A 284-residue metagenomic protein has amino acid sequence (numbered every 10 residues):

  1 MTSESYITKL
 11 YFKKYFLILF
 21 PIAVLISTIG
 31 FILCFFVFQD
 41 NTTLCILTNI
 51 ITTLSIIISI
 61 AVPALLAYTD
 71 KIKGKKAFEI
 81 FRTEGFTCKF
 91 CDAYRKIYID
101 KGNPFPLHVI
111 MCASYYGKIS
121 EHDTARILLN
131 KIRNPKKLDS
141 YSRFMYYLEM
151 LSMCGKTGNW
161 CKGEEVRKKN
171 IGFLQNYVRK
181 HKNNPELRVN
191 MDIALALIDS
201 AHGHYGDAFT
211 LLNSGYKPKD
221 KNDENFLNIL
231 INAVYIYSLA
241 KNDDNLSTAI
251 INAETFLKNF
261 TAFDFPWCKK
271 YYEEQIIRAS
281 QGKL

Functional and structural regions predicted by a protein language model:
T2-V24: Juxtamembrane interface helix immediately N-terminal to a transmembrane segment
Y6-T8, F38, I57-F86: Transmembrane-cytosolic junction motif
I32, Q39-I57: Hydrophobic alpha-helical transmembrane segments
K75-K76, L107-Y115, S142-M153, L187-A201 (+2 more regions): "A position-specific structural signal for the A-helix of alpha-solenoid helical repeats
A77-A93, G117-N130, N159-F173, S200-N213 (+1 more regions): Helix-turn-helix repeat elements of alpha-solenoid scaffolds
Y94-G102, R133-R143, F173-P185, P218-E224: Flexible helix-coil transition and linker loops at the boundaries of alpha-helical arrays
L148-N222: Alpha-helical adaptor scaffolds
H204-L284: Long, non-transmembrane cytosolic or organellar matrix-exposed soluble domains/tails of integral membrane proteins
